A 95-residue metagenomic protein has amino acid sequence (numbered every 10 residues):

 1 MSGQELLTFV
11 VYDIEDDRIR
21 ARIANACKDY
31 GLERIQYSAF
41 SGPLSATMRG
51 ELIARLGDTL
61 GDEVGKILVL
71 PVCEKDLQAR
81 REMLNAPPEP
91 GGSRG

Functional and structural regions predicted by a protein language model:
S2-F9, I14-G95: Basic nucleic-acid-binding interfaces
